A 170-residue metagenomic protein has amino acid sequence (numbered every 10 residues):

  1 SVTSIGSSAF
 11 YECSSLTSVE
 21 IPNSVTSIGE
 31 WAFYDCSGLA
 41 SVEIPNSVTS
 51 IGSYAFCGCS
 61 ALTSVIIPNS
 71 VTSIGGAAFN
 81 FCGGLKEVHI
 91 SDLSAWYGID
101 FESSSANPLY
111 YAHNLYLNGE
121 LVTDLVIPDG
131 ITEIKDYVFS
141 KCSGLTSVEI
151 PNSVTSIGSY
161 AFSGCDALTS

Functional and structural regions predicted by a protein language model:
S1-S4, C13-S27, S37-S50, S60-S73 (+4 more regions): Structural signature of tandem-repeat unit edges
S7, E30, S53, G84 (+2 more regions): Short, flexible coil/linker segments at or flanking structured domains
E102-H113: Acidic, Ser/Thr-rich peripheral helices and adjacent loops at domain boundaries
